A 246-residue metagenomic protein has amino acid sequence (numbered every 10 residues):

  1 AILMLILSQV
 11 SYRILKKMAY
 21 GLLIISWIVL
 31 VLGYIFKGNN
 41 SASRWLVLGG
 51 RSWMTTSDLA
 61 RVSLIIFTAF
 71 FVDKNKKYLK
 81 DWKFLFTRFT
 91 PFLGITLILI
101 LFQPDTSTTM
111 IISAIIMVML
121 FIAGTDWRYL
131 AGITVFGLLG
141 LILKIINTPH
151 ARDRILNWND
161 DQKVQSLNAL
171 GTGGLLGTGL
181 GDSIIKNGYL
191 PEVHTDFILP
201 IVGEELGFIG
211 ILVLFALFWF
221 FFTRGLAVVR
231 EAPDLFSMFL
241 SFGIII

Functional and structural regions predicted by a protein language model:
A1-Q103: Membrane-helix boundary/helix-loop-helix interface segments in multi-pass membrane proteins
I2-Y12, T68-K77, M117-D126, K144-I145 (+1 more regions): Structural signal for the C-terminal ends of transmembrane alpha-helices and the immediately following loop
I14, T109, S113, Y129 (+2 more regions): Membrane-spanning helices that line or support transport/gating and their immediate boundary helices in channels
Y20-W27, K83-K144: Hydrophobic alpha-helical segments of polytopic membrane proteins
L23, L214-F221: Transmembrane alpha-helices of multi-pass, membrane-embedded glycan-processing enzymes that use lipid-linked
N39-W45, G50-W53, F121, Y129-V213 (+1 more regions): Hydrophobic, glycine- and aromatic-enriched re-entrant/interface helices and adjoining loop segments
S113-A114, H194, F218-G225, F239: Hydrophobic alpha-helical segments embedded in the membrane of multi-pass proteins
V229-I246: Loop-to-helix entry and N-terminal half of a specific, functionally important transmembrane alpha helix in multi-pass
